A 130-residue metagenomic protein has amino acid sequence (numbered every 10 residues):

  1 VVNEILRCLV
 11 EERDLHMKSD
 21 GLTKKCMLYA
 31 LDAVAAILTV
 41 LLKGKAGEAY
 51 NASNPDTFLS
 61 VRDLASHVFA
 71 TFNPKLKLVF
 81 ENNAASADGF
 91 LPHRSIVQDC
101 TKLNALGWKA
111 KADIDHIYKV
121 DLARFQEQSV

Functional and structural regions predicted by a protein language model:
V1-E4, R13, A30-L31, T39-N51 (+1 more regions): Glycine/proline-rich active-site loop of Rossmann-fold NAD(P)-dependent oxidoreductases
V1-R7, K18-T39, R62-D63, K119: Substrate-positioning beta->alpha
K24, I37, P55, P92-R94: Glycine/small-residue-rich pyrophosphate-binding loop that anchors the diphosphate of NDP-sugar donors
A30, R62-D63, A85-A110: Conserved C-terminal active-site "lid" loop/helix of NAD(P)H-dependent oxidoreductases that clamps the redox cofactor
K43-A87: Mid/C-terminal beta-alpha module of Rossmann-like enzyme folds, strongest in SDR-family dehydrogenases/epimerases
C100, D113-V130: Amphipathic terminal alpha-helices
